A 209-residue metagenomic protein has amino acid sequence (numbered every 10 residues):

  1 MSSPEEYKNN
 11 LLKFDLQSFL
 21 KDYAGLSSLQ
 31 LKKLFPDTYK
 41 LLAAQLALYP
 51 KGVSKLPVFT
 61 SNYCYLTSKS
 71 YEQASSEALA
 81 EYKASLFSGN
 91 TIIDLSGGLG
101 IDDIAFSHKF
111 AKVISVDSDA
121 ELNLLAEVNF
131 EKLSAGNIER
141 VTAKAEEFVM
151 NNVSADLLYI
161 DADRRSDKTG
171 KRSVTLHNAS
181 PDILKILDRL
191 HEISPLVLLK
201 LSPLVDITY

Functional and structural regions predicted by a protein language model:
M1-Y209: SAM-dependent transferase fold signal centered on methyltransferase-like domains, encompassing both Class I
